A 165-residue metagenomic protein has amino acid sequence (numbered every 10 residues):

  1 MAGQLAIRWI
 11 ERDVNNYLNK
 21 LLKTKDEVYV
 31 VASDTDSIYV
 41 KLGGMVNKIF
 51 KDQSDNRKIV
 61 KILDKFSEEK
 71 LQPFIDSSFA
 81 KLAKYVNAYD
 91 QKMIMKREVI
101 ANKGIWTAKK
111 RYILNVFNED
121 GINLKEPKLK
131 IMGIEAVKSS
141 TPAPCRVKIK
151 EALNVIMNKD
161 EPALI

Functional and structural regions predicted by a protein language model:
M1, A6, I38-Y39, M95: Long, contiguous hydrophobic alpha-helical segments, chiefly transmembrane helices and signal peptides
M1, D26-V30, I62: Alpha-helix capping and helix-loop boundary segments enriched in small/acidic/polar residues
M1-I10, S67, L71: Phosphate/oxyanion-binding active-site loops and adjacent basic polyanion-contact surfaces
I7-T35: Active-site palm subdomain of RNA-directed nucleic acid polymerases
Y39-I165: C-terminal polymerase-core module
